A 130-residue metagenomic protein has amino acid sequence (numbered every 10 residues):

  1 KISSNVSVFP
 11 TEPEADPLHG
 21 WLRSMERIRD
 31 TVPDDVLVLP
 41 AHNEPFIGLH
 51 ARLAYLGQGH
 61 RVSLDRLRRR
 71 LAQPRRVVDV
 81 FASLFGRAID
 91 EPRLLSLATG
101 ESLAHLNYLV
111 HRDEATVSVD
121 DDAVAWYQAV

Functional and structural regions predicted by a protein language model:
K1-L64, V77: Metallo-beta-lactamase
R66-V130: C-terminal regulatory/interaction regions
